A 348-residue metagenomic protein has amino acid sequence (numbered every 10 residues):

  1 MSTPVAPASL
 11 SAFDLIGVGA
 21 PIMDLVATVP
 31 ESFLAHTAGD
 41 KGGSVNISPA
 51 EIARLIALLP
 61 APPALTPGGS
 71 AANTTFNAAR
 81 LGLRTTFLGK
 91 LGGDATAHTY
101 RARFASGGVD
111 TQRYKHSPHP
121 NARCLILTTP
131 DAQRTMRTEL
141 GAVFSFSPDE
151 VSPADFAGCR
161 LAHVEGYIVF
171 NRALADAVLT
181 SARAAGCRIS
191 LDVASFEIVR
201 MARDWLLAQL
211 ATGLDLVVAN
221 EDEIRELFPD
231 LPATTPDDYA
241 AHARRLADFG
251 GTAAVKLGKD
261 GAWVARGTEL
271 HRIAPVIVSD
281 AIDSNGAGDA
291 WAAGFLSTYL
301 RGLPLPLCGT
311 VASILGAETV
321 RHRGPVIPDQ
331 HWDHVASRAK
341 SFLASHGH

Functional and structural regions predicted by a protein language model:
M1-I16, P21-I22, A27, A35-K41 (+1 more regions): Conserved phosphate-binding/catalytic region of the ribokinase-like
S2-T86, H98, H348: Glycine-rich phosphate/adenosyl-contacting loop at the front of the ribokinase-like
T75-R84, T128-T129, T298-G302: Alpha-helix C-terminal capping segments
A78, N220, G288: Short, conserved phosphate/pyrophosphate- and ester-handling motifs at nucleotide-, phospho-/glycolipid
R103-H119: A glycine-rich helix N-cap at a beta->alpha junction
Y114-H116, I126-R172: Conserved phosphate-binding/catalytic loop of the ribokinase/pfkB sugar-kinase fold
L179-R188, V193-L270: Conserved phosphate/ATP/ADP-binding segment of small-molecule kinases
